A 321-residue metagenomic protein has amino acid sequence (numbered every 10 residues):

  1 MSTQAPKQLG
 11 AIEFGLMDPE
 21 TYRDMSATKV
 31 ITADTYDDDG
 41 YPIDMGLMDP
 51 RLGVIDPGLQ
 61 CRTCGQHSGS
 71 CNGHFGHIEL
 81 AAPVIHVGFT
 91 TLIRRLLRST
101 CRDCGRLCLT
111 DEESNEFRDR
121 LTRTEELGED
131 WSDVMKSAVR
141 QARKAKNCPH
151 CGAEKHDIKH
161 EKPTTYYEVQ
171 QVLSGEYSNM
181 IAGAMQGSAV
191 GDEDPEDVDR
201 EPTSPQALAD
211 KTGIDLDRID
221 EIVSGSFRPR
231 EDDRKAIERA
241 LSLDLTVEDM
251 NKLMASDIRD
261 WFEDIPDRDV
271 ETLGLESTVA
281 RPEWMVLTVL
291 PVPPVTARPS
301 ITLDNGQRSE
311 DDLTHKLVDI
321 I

Functional and structural regions predicted by a protein language model:
M1-I321: Conserved core architecture of multi-subunit DNA-directed RNA polymerases
